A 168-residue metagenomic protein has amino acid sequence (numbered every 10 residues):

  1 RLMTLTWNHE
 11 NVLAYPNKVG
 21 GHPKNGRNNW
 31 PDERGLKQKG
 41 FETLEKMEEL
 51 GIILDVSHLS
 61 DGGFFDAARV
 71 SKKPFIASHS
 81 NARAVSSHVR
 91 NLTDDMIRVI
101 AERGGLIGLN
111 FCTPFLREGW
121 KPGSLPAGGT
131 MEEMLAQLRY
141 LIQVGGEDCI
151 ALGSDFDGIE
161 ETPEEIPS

Functional and structural regions predicted by a protein language model:
L2-T6, I53-D55, P74-S78, L106-N110 (+1 more regions): Structural recognition of the beta-strand scaffold that forms the well-ordered cores of secreted hydrolase catalytic
M3-H22: Nucleic-acid-contacting surfaces of polymerase cores and analogous helical-repeat interfaces
N8-E10, I52, S57-F64, S80-R83 (+2 more regions): Active-site beta-loop-alpha junctions enriched in small/polar residues
V19-I76, V89-G104, E132-D148: Histidine/acidic residue-rich metal-binding segments in metalloenzymes
A84-S87, F115-G119: Short acidic/glycine-rich loop or secondary-structure boundary segments that cap or lie
A101-G105, L109-T113, R117: Aromatic- and acid-rich polysaccharide-binding/catalytic face of secreted or lumenal carbohydrate-active enzymes
N110-F111, G145-E165: Short acidic/histidine-rich active-site segments
G119-M131, I159-I166: Outer-membrane beta-barrel pore domains
